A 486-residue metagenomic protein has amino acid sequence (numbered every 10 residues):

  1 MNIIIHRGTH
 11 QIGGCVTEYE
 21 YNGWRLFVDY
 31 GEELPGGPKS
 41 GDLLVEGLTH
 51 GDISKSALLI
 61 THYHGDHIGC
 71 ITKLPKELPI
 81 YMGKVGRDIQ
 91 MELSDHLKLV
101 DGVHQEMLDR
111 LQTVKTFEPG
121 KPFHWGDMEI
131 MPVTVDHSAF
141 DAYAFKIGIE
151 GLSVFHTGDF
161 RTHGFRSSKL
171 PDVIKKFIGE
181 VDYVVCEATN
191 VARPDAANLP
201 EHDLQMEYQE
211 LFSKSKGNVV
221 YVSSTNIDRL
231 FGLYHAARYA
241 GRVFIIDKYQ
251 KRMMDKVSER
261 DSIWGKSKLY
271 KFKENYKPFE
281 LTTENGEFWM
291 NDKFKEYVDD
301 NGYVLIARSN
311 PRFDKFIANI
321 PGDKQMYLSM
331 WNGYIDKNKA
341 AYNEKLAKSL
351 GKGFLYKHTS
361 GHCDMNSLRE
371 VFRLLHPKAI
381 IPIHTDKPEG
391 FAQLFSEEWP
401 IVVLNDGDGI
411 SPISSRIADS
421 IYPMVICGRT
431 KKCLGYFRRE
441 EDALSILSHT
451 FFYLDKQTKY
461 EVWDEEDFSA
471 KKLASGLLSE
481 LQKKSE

Functional and structural regions predicted by a protein language model:
N2-L59, G65-D228, G232-Y239, V243-D247 (+1 more regions): His/Asp/Glu-rich metal-coordinating catalytic cores of metallo-dependent phosphodiesterases/hydrolases acting on
G69-L74, Y143, D172-V173, G232-A236 (+4 more regions): A short acidic, amphipathic alpha-helical/loop segment
R193-I320, Y327, R373, I383: Hard-cation-handling environments
R312-G351: Redox- and metal-dependent alpha/beta enzyme cores, enriched for Fe-S-associated oxidoreductases and cofactor-handling
G353-Y422, C427: Internal alpha/beta domain cores that form substrate/cofactor-binding pockets in large enzymes and binding proteins
S420-K431, H449, Y453: Short aromatic-glycine-(Arg/Gly/Cys) micro-motifs in beta-strand/loop hairpins
T430-E441, W463-F468: A short, exposed loop/beta-hairpin motif centered on an aromatic-Gly-Thr core
T450-E486: Short, mixed-charge low-complexity intrinsically disordered segments
